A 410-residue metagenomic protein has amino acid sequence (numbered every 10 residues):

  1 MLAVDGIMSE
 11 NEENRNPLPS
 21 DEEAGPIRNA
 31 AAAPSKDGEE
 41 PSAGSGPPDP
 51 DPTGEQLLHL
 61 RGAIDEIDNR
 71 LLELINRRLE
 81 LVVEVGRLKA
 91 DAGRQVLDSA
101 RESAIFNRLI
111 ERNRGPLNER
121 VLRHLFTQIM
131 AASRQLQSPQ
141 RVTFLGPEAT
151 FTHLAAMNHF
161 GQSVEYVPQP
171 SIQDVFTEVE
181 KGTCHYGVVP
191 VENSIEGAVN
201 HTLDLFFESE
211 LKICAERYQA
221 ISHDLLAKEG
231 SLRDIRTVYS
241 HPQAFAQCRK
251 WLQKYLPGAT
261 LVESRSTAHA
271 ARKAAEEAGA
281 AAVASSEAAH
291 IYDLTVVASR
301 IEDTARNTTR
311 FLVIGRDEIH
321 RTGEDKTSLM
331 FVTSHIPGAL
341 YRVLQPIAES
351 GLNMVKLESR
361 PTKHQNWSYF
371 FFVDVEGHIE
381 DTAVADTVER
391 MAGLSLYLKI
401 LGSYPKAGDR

Functional and structural regions predicted by a protein language model:
L2-R410: Domain-level signature for soluble enzymes in the chorismate/prephenate branch of the shikimate pathway
